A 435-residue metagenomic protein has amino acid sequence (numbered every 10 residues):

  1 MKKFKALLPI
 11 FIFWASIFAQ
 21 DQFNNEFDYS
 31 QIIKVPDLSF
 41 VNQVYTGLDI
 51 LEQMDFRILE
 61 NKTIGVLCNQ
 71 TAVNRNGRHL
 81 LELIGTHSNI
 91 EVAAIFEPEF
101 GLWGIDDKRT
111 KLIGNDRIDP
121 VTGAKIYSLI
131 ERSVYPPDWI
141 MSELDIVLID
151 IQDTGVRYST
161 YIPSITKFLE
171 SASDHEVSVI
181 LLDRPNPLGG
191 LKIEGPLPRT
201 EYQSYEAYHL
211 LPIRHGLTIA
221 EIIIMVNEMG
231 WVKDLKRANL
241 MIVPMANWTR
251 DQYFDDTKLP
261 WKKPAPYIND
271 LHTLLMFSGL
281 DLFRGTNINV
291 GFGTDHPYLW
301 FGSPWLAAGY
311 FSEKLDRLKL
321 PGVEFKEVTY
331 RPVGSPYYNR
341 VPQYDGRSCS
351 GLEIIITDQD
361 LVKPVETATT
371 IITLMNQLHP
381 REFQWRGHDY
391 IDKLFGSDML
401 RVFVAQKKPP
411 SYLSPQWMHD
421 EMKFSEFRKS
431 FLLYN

Functional and structural regions predicted by a protein language model:
M1-S30: Bacterial Sec-dependent N-terminal signal peptides
E91-G101, L182: Short internal beta-strands
G104-K108, I180-Y202: Glycine-rich, charge-decorated loop segments at or immediately adjacent to ligand/cofactor-binding or catalytic sites
L112-L144, V156: Glycine-rich oxoanion-binding loops at beta->alpha junctions
D153-I165: Glycine/threonine-rich flexible loop motifs
Q203-F277: Conserved anion/nucleotide-ligand pocket segment
W248-V333: Glycine-rich, aromatic-lined ligand/substrate-binding cores of catalytic and carbohydrate-binding domains
G302-P415: Conserved functional hotspot residues or short segments at active or partner-binding sites across diverse domains
